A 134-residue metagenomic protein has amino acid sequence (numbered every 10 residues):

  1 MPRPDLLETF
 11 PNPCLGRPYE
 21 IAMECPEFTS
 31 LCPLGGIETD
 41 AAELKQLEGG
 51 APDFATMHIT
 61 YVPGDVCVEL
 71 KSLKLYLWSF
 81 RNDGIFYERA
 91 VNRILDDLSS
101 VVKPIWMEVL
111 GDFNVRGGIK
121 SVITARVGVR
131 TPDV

Functional and structural regions predicted by a protein language model:
M1-V134: N-terminal intrinsically disordered, cationic/polar leader segments that include organellar targeting peptides
